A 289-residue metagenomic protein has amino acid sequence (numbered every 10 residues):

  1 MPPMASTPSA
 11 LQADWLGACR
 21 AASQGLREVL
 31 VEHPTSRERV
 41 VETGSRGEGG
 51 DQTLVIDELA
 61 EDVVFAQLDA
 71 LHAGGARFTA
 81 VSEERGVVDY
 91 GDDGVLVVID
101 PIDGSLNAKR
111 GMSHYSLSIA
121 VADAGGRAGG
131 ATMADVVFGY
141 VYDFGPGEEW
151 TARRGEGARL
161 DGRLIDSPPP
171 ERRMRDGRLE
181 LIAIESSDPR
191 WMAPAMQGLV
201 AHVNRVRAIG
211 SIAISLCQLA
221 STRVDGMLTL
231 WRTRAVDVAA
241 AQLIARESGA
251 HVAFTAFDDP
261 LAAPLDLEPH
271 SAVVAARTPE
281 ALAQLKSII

Functional and structural regions predicted by a protein language model:
M1-I102: N-terminal subdomain of lithium-sensitive/metallo-dependent phosphomonoesterases centered on the IMPase/IPPase/PAP
M1-V41, H72, P194-A201, I214-I289: Oxyanion/phosphate-interacting regions
P2-A5, A10-A13, R46, V81 (+1 more regions): Active-site-adjacent structural elements in enzyme catalytic cores
D57, S105, A152, L219 (+1 more regions): Residue-level signal for inorganic ion chemistry
A76-E83, A108, R207-G210, F254: General beta-strand structural signal in soluble alpha/beta enzymes
E83, D100-D103, D143, S215 (+2 more regions): Acidic active-site catalytic centers that drive phospho-/nucleotidyl reactions and related ester hydrolyses
R110-M112, G210, T233: Active-site nucleophile and cofactor-binding loops and adjacent substrate-binding regions of central metabolic enzymes
S116, A120-C217, E268-I289: Acidic beta-strand-loop-alpha-helix segment within the catalytic core of divalent metal-dependent phosphate-processing
